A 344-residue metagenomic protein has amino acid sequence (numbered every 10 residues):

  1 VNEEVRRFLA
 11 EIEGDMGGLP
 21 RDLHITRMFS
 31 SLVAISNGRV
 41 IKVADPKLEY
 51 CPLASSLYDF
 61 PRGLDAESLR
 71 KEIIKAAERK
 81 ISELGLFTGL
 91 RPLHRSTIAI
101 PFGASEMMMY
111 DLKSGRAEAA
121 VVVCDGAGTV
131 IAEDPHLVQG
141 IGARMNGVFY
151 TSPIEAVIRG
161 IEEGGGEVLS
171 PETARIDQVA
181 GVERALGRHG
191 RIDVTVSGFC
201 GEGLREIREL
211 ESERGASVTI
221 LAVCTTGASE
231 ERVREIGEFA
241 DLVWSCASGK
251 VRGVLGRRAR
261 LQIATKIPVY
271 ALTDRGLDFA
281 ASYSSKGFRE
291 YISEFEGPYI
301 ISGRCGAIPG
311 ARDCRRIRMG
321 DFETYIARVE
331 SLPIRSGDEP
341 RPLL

Functional and structural regions predicted by a protein language model:
N2-L344: Conserved mixed alpha/beta catalytic, RNA-binding, or beta-rich assembly cores of soluble enzyme, regulatory
